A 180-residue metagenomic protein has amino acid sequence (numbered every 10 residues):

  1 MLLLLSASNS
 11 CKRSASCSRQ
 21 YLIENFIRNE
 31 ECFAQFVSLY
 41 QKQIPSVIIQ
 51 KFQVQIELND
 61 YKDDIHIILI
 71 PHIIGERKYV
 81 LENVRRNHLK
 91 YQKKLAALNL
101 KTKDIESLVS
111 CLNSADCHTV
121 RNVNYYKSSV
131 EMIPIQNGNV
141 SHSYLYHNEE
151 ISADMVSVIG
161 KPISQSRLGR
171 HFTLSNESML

Functional and structural regions predicted by a protein language model:
M1-N9: Sec-dependent bacterial lipoprotein signal peptides
S10-C11, Y125: Intrinsically disordered, low-complexity sequence elements enriched in Ser/Thr/Gly/Pro
C11-L95: N-terminal export/targeting and maturation segments
L89, K93-L180: Extracytoplasmic electrostatic interaction patches
